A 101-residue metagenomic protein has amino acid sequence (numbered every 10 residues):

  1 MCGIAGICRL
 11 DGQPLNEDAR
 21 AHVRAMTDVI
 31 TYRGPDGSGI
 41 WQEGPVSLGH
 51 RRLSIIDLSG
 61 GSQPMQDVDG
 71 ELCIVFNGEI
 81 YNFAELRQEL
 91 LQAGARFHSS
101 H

Functional and structural regions predicted by a protein language model:
M1-H101: N-terminus-centric sequence/structural signature that marks the extreme N-terminus and adjacent "lid/interface" module
